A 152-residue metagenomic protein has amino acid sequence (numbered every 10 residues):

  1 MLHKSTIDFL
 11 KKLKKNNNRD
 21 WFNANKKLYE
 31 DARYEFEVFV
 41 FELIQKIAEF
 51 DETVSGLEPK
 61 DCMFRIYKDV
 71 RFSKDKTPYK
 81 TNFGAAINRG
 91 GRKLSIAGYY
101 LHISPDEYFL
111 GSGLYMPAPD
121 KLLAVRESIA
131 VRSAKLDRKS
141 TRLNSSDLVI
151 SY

Functional and structural regions predicted by a protein language model:
M1-I7: Acidic, low-complexity proline/glycine-rich segments
S5, K15-F50: Contiguous, amphipathic alpha-helical segments that mediate oligomerization or scaffolding in large protein assemblies
K14-L28, R92-P105: Hydrophobic/aromatic-rich, well-ordered segments within soluble, folded domains that form packed cores
E35-F39, K121, V125, K135: Active-site-proximal binding-pocket segments
V40, I44-G91, E107: Extended, charge-rich alpha-helical segments
R71-V131: Aromatic- and glycine-enriched beta-alpha-beta binding-site module
S133-R142: Extended, acidic-biased charged interface segments
L143-Y152: Single conserved hydrophobic/aromatic residue that forms the stacking wall/gate of nucleotide- or nucleobase-binding
